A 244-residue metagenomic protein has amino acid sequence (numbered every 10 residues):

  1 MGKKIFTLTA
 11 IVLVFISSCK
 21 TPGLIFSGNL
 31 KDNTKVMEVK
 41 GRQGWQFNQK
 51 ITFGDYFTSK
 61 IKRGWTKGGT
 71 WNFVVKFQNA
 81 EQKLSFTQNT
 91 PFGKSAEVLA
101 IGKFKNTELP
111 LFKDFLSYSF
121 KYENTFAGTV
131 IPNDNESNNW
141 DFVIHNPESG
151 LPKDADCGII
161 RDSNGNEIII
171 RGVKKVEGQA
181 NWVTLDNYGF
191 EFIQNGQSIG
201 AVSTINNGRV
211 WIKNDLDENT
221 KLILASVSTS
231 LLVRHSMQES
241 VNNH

Functional and structural regions predicted by a protein language model:
K3-A10: Sec-dependent signal peptide recognition, specifically the positively charged N-region followed immediately by
F15-S18: C-terminal motif of bacterial Sec signal peptides marking the signal peptidase cleavage site
K20-H244: Intrinsically disordered, low-complexity proline/glycine-rich segments
